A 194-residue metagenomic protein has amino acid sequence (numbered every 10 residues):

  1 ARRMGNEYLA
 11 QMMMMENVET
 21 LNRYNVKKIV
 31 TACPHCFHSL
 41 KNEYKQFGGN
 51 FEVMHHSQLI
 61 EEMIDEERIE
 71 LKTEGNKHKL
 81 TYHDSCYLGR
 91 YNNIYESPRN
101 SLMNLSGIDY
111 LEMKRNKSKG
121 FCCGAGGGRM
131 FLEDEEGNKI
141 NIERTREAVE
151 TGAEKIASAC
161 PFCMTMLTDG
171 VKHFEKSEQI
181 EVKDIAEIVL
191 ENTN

Functional and structural regions predicted by a protein language model:
A1-N194: Iron-sulfur cluster-binding electron-transfer modules in prokaryotic oxidoreductases
